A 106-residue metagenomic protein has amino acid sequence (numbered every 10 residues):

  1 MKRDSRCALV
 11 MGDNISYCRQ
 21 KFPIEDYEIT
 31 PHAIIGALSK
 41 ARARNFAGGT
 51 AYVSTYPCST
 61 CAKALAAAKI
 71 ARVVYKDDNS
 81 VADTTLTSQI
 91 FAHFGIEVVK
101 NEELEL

Functional and structural regions predicted by a protein language model:
M1-L106: Zinc-dependent deaminase catalytic domain
